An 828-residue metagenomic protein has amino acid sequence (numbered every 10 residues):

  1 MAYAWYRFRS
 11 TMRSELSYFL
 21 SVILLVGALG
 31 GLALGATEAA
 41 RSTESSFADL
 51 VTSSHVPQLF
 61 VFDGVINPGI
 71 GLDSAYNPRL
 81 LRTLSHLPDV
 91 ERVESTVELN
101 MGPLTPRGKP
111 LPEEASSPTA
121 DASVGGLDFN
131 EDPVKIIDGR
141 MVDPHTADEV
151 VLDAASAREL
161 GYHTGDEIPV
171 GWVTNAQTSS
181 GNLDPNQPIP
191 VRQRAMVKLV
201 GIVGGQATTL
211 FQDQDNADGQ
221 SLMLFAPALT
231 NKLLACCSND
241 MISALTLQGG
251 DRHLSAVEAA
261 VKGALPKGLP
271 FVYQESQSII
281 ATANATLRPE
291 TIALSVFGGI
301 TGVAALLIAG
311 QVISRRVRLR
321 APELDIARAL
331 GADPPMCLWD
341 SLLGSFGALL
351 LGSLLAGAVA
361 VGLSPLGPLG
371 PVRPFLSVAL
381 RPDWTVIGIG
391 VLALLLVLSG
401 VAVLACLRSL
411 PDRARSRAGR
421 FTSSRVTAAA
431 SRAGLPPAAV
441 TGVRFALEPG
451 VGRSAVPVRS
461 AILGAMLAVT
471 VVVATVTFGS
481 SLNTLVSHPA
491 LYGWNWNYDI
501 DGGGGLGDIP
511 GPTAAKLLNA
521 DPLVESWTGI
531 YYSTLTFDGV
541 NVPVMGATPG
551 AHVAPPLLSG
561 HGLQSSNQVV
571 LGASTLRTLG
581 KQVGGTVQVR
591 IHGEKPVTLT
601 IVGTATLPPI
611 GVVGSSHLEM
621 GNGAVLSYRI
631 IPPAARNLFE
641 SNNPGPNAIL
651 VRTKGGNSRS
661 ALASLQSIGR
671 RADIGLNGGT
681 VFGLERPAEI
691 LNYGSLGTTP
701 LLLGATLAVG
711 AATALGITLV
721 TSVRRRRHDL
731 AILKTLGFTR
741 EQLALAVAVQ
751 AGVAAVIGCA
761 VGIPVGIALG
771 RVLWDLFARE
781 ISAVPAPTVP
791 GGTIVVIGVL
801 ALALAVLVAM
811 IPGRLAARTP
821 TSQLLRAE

Functional and structural regions predicted by a protein language model:
M1-L306, G310, R315-L319, P334-P335 (+10 more regions): Membrane transport/envelope proteins' first extracytoplasmic loop
M1-Y6, L269, T427-V443: Short, membrane-interfacial amphipathic segments enriched in basic
E15, L307-F346, D383, T713-A755: Interfacial "coupling" helices/loops that link adjacent transmembrane helices in transporter permeases
L16-S42, L354, A455-S481, V756 (+1 more regions): Short, strongly hydrophobic transmembrane alpha-helices
P57-S74, A429, P436-S565, V570-T575 (+2 more regions): Juxtamembrane segments of multi-pass membrane proteins
A305-P322, F346-F375, T385-D412, G716-L719 (+3 more regions): Small-residue-rich transmembrane alpha-helices
D412-V426, A817-E828: Short cytosolic juxtamembrane segments of multi-pass membrane proteins
N647-I649, A672-D775, R779-T793, G798-A803 (+3 more regions): C-terminal transmembrane helical bundles of large multi-pass transporters and their helix-start/helix-kink determinants
